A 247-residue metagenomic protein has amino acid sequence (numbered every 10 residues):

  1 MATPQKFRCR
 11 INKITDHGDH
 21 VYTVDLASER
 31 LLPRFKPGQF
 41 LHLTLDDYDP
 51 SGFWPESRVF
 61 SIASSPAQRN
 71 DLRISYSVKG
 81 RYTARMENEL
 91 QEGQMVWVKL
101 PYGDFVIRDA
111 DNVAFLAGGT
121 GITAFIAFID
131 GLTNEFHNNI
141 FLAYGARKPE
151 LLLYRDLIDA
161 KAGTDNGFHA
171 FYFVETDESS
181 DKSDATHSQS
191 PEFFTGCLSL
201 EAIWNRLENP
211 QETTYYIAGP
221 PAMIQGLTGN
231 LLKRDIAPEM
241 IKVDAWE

Functional and structural regions predicted by a protein language model:
A2-E92, R147-K148, V174-T176: Ferredoxin-reductase
A2-Q5, K79-E247: FNR/FR-type flavoprotein reductase catalytic core
